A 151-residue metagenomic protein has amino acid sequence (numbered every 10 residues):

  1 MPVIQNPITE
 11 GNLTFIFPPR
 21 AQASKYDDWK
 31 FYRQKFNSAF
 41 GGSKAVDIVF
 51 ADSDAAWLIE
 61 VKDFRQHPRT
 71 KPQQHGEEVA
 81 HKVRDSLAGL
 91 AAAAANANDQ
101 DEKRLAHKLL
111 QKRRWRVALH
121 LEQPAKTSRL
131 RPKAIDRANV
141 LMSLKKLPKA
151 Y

Functional and structural regions predicted by a protein language model:
M1-G42: Acidic-basic catalytic patches of nuclease active cores, encompassing PD-(D/E)XK and other metal-cofactor nuclease
F36-V46, N98-E102: Short, solvent-exposed beta-alpha or beta-beta edge segments that form flexible loop/patches at the rim of ligand
G42-K44, A51-D54: Short, flexible loop/turn motifs enriched in small residues
I48-F50, W57-D63: Conserved catalytic cores of phosphodiester-cleaving nucleases, focusing on short active-site segments
A55-W57, R116: Structural motif
D63-L121, M142-K146: Catalytic cores of nucleic-acid endonucleases
E122-K126: Short Gly/Pro-enriched loop/turn and capping motifs at secondary-structure junctions
T127-Y151: Polybasic (Lys/Arg-rich)
